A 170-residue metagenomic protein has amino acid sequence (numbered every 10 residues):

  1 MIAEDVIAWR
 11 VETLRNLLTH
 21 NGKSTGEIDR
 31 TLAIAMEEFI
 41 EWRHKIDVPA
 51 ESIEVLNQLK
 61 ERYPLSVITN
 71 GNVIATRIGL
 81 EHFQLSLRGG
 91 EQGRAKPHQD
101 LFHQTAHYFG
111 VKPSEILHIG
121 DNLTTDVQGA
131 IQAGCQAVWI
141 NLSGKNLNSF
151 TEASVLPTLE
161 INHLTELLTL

Functional and structural regions predicted by a protein language model:
M1-M36: A metal-dependent, Asp-based hydrolase signature
I2-V6, H44, G93: Conserved aromatic-histidine-acidic binding/catalytic patches
H20-N21, W42, G89-G90: Alpha-helix C-capping/helix-to-loop hinge sites
H20-S24, K45, L170: A structural signal for alpha-helix termini and helix-coil/disorder junctions
I28, I53-Q58, Y63-L170: Asp-based, Mg2+/Mn2+-dependent phosphohydrolase catalytic module
M36-E37, V73: Short amphipathic alpha-helical surface patches that mediate protein-protein
E37-I46: Surface-exposed cleft-lining segments at the edges of enzyme active sites
